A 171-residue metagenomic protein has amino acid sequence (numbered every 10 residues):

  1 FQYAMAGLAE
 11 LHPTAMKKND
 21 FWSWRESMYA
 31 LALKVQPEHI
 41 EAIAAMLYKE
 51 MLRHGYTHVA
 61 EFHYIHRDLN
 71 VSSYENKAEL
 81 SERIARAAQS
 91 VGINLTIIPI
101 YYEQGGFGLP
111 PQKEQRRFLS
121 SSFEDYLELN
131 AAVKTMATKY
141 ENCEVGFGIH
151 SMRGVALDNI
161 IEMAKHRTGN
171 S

Functional and structural regions predicted by a protein language model:
F1-A6, S171: Histidine-centered catalytic micro-motifs
Q2, W22-R25, Y102: Generic, ordered loop/turn and secondary-structure boundary motif
G7-N94, E124-Y140: Alpha-helical scaffold segments that flank or form the walls of functional sites
R67-S171: Metal-coordinating catalytic core of metallo-dependent amide/deamination hydrolases
